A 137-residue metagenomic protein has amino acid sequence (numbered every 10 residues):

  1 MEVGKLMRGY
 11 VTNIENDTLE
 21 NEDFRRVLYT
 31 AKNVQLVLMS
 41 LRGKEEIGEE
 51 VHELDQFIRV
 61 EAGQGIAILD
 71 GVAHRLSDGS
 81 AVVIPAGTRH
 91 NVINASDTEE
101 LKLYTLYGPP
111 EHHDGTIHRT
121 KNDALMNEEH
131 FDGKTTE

Functional and structural regions predicted by a protein language model:
M1-N33, R119-E137: A short, N-terminal "cap"/entry segment at the start of jelly-roll beta-barrel domains of the cupin/DSBH fold
N21-E22, V37-H52: Conserved short histidine dyad/triad with adjacent acidic residue
K32-V34, R42-E45, Q64-I66, P109-H113: Short, charged/polar surface micro-motifs in flexible loops or helix N-caps
V34, G43, E53, V72 (+1 more regions): A generic "binding-loop/recognition-motif" signal
I47-E49, A67-I68, I84, H90-S96: Short beta-strand His + acidic residue motifs that chelate non-heme Fe in jelly-roll/DSBH and cupin folds
D55-G65, D70: Glycine- and acidic-residue-biased ligand/ion/polar-headgroup-sensing regions
V72-A86: Short acidic-glycine-tyrosine-enriched beta hairpin
A86-H113: Ligand-binding loop in jelly-roll beta-barrel domains
